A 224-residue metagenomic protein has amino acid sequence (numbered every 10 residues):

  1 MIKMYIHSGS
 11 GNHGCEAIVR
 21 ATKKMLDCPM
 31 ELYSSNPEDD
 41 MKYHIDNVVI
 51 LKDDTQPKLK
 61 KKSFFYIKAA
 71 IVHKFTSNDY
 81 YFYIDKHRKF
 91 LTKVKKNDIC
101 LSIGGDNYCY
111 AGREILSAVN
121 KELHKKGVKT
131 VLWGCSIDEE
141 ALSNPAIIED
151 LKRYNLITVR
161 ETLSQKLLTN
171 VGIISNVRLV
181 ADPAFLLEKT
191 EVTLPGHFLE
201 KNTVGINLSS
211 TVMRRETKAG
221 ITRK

Functional and structural regions predicted by a protein language model:
M1-K224: Active-site anion-handling motifs in enzyme catalytic cores
